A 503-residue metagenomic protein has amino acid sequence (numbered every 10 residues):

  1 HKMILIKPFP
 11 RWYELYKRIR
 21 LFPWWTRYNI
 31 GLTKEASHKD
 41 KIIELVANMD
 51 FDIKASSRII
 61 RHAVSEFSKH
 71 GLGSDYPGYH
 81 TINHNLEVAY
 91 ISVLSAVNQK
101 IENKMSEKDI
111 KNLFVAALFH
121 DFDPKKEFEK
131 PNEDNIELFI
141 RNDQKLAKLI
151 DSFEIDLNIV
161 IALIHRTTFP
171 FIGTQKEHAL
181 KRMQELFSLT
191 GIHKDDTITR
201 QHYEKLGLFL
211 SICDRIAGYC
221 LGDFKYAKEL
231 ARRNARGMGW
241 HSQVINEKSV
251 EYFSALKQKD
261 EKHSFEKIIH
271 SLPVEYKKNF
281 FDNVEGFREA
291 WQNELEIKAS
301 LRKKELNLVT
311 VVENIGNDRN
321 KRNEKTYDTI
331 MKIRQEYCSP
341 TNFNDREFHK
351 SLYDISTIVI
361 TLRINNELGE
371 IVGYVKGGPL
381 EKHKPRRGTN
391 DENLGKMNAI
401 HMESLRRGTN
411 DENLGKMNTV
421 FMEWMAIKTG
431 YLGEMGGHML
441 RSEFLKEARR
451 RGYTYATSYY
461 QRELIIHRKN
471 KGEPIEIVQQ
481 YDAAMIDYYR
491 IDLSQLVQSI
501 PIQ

Functional and structural regions predicted by a protein language model:
I4-N48, Y79-H80, I91-E107, F119 (+3 more regions): Divalent metal-dependent phosphate-bond-processing catalytic cores, especially two-metal-ion Mg2+/Mn2+ enzymes that act
L45, M49, L301-F348, I360-I371: Short amphipathic alpha-helix that is part of the acyltransferase structural core
I59-I91, D123: Active-site flanking loop/helix segments enriched in acidic
N85, S92, N112, E133-L189: Histidine- and acidic-residue-rich, metal-dependent catalytic cores
N366-W424: Conserved acyl-donor/pantetheine-binding loop and adjacent beta-alpha core of acyl/acetyltransferases and related
V420, A448-R462: Conserved GNAT acetyl-CoA-binding A-motif
W424-I427, L432-E447: Conserved acetyl-CoA-binding loop-helix of GNAT-fold acetyltransferases
L432, A456-N470, V478-M485: Conserved beta-strand-loop-alpha-helix junction that forms the acyl-donor binding cleft
